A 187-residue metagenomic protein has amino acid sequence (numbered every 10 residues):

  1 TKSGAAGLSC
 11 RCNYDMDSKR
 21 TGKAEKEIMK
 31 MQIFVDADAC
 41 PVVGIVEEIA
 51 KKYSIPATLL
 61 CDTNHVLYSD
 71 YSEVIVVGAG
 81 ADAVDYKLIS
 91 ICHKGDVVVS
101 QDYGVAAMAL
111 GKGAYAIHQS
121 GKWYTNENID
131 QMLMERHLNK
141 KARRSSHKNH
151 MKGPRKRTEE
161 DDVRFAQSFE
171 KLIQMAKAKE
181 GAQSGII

Functional and structural regions predicted by a protein language model:
T1-A6, Y14-M16: Ser/Thr/Pro/Gly-rich low-complexity, intrinsically disordered segments
G4-G7, G22, G185: Residue-identity detector for glycine
C10-K30: Short, Lys/Arg-enriched N-terminal segments with co-localized hydrophobic residues within the first ~10-30 amino acids
K30-I187: Nuclease catalytic cores that cleave nucleic-acid phosphodiester bonds, predominantly acidic two-metal-ion
